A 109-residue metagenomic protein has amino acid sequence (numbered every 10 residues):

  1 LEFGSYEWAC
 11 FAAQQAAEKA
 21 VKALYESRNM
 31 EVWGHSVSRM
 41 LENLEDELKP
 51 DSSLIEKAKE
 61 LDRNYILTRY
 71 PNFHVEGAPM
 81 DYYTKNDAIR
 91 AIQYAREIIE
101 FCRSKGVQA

Functional and structural regions predicted by a protein language model:
L1-A109: Terminal alpha-helical segments
